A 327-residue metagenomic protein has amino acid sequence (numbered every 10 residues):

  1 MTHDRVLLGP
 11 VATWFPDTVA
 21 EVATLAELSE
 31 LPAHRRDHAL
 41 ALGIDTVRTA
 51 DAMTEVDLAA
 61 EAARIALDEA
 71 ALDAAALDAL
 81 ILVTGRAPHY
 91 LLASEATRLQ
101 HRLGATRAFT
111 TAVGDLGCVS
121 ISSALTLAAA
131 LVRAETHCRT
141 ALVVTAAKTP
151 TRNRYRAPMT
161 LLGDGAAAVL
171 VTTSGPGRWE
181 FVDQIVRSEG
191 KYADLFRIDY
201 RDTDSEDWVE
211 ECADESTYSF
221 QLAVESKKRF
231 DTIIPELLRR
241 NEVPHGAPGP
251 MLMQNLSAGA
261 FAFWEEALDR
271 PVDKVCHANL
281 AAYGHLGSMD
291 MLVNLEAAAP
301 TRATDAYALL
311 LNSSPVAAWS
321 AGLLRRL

Functional and structural regions predicted by a protein language model:
M1-A52, Y155-V224, T232, L327: Condensing-enzyme catalytic core mediating Claisen C-C bond formation in acyl metabolism
L8, M53-L116, R240-F261: Conserved beta-ketoacyl condensing-enzyme motif
G9, V83, G114, A141-A147 (+2 more regions): Short beta-strand segments
P32-D37, Y90-G104, T136, V143-A147 (+1 more regions): Acidic-glycine-rich active-site phosphate/pyrophosphate-binding loop
A60, A87-P88, T106, D115-R133 (+1 more regions): Claisen-condensing/thiolase-fold acyl-transfer catalytic domains that form or cleave C-C bonds in fatty acid
R133-A166: Flexible, glycine-rich active-site loops centered on histidine and acidic residues that chelate a metal or position
E211-L280: A contiguous, well-structured pocket-lining segment that forms one wall/lid of small-molecule binding clefts in soluble
